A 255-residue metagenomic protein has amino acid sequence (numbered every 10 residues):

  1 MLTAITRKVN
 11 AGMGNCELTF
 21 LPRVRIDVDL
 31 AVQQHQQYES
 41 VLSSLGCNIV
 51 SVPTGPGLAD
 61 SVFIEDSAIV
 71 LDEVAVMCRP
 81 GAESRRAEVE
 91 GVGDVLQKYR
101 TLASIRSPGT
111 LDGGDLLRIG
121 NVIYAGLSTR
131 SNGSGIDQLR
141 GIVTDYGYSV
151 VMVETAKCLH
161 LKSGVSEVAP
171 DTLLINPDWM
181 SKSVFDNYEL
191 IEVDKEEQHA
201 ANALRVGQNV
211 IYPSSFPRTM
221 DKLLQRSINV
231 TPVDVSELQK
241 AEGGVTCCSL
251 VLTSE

Functional and structural regions predicted by a protein language model:
M1-E255: The feature marks the mature, well-folded catalytic cores of soluble enzymes
